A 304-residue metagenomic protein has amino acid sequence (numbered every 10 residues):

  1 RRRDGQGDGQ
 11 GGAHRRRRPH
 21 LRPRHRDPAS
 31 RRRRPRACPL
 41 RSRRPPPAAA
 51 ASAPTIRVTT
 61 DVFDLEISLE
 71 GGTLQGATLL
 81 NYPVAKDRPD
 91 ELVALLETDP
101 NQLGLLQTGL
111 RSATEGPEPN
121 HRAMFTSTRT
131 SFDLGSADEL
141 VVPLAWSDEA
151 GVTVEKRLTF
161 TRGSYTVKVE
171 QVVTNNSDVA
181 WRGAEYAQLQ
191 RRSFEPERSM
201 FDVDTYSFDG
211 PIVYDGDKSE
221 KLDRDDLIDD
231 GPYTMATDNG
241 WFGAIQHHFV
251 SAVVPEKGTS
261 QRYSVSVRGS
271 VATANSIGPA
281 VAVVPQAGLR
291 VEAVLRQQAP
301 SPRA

Functional and structural regions predicted by a protein language model:
R1-A13: Subset of Sec-pathway N-terminal targeting signals
R15-H25: Compositionally biased, low-complexity flexible segments
R24, T55-A304: Soluble non-transmembrane domains of integral membrane proteins
R31-S68: Intrinsic low-complexity, intrinsically disordered segments
